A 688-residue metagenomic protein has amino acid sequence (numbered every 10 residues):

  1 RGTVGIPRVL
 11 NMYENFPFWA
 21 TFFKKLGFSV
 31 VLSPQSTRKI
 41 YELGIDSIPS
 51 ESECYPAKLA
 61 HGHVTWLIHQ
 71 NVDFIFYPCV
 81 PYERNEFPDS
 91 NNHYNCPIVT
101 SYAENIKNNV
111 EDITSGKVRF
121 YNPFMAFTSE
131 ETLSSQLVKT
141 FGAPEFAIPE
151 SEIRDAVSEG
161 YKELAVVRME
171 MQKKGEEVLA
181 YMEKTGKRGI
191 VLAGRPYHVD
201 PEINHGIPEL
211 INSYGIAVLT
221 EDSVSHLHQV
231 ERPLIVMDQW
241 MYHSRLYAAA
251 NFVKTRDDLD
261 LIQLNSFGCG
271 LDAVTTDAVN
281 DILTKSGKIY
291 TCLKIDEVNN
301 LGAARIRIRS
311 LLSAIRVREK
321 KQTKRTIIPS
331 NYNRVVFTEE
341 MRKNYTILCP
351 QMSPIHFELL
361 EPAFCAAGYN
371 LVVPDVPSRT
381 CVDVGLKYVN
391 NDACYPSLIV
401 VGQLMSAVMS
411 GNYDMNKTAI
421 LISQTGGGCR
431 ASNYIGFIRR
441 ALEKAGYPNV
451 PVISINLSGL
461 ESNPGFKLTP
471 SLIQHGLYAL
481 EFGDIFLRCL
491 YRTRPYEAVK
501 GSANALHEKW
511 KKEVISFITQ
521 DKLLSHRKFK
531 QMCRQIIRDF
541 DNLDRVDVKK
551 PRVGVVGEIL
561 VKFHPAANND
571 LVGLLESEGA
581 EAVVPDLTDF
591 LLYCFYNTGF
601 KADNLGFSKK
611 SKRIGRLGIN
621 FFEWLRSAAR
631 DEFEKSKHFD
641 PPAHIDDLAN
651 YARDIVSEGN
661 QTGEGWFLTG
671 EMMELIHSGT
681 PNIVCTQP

Functional and structural regions predicted by a protein language model:
R1-P688: An N-terminal assembly and electron-transfer interface module characteristic of large anaerobic redox and radical
